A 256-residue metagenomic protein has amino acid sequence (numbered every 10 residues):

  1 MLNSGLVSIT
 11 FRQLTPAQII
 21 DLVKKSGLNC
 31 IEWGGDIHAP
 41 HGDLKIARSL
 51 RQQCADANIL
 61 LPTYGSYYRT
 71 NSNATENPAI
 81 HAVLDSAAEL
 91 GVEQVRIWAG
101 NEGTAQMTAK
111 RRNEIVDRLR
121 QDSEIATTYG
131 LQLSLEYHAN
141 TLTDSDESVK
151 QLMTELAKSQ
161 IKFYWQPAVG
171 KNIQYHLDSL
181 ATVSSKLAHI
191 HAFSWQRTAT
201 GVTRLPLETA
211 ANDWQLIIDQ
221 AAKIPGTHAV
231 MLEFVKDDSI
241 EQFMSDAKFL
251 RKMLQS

Functional and structural regions predicted by a protein language model:
M1-Q94, K158, S185, R197 (+1 more regions): N-terminal pre-domain/capping segments
S4, W33, Y64, E124-A211: Acidic/histidine-rich catalytic cores of soluble enzymes
I9-P16, G34-I46, Y68-P78, G103-M107 (+5 more regions): Acidic-and-aromatic substrate-binding clefts and catalytic sites of carbohydrate-active enzymes
A17-Q18, D56, S72-W165, G170 (+1 more regions): Active-site acidic/histidine proton-transfer and metal-coordination neighborhood in alpha/beta enzyme cores
G34, Y67, W98, F193 (+1 more regions): Conserved residues at the C-terminal ends of beta-strands
H189, H228-V235: Conserved active-site loop/cleft motifs that coordinate metal ions or position small ligands
L207, N212-I218, A222-K223, A229-V230: H/E-rich (His + Asp/Glu) clusters that bind or coordinate divalent metals
H228, S239-A247: Short glycine/proline-enriched turn or capping motifs at secondary-structure junctions
